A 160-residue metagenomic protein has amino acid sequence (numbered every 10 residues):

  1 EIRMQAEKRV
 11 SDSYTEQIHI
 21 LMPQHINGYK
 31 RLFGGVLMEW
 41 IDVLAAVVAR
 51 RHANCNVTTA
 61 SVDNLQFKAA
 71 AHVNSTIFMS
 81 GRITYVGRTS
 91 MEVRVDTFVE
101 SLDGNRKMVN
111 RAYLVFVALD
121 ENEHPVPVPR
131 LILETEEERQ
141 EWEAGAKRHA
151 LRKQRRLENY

Functional and structural regions predicted by a protein language model:
E1-R3: Short, Lys/Arg-enriched N-terminal segments with co-localized hydrophobic residues within the first ~10-30 amino acids
A6-E7: A generic local secondary-structure boundary/capping motif
S11-T15, H72-V73, T84-Y160: HotDog/MaoC-like acyl-thioester-processing domains
E16-I20: Active-site-flanking beta-strand signature of metal-NTP-handling nucleotidyl enzymes and homologous cyclase-like
P23-M38: A conserved, well-ordered hydrophobic junction motif at loop->secondary-structure transitions
V36-C55: Active-site helix/loop of acyl-thioester processing domains in fatty-acid/polyketide metabolism, spanning hotdog-fold
T58-A70, T76-T84, D96-V99: Conserved interaction-surface patches within small, structured recognition/assembly domains
